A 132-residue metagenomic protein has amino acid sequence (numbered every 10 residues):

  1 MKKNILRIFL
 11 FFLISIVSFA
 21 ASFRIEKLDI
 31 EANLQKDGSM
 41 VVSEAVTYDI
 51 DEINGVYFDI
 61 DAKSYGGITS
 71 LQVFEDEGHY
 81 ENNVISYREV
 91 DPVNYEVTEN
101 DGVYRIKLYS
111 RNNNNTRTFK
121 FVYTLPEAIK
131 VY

Functional and structural regions predicted by a protein language model:
K2-F11: Sec-dependent signal peptide recognition, specifically the positively charged N-region followed immediately by
F11-A20: Hydrophobic h-region of N-terminal signal peptides that target proteins for export in Gram-negative bacteria
F19-Y132: Lumenal/extracellular ectodomains and adaptor appendage modules of the eukaryotic vesicle/secretory system
